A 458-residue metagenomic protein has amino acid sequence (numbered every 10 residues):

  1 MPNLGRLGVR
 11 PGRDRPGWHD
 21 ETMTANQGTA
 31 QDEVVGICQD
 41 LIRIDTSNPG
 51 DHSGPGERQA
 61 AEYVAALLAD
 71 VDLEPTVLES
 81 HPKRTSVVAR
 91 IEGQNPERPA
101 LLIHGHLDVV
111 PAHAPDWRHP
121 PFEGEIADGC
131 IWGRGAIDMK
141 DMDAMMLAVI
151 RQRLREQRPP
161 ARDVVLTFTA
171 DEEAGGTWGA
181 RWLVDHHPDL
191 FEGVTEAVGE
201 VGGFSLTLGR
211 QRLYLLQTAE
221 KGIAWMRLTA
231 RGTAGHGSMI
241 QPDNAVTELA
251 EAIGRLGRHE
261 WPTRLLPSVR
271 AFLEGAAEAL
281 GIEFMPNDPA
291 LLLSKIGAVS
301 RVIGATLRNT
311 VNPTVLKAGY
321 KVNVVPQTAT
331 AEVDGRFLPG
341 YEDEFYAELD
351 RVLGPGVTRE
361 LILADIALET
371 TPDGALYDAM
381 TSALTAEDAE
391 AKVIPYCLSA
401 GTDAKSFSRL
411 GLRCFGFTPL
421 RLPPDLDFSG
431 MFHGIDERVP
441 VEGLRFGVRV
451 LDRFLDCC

Functional and structural regions predicted by a protein language model:
R6-W18: Compositionally biased, low-complexity flexible segments
H19, T24-R134, R153-R162: Acidic/His- and Gly-rich active-site-bordering loop/insert found across diverse amide/peptide-bond hydrolases
T24-N26, G202-R212, L216-F446, D452 (+1 more regions): Metal-dependent amide/peptide-bond hydrolase catalytic core, centered on the "pita-bread" metallohydrolase fold
Q39-T46, A69, L73, R151-R155 (+5 more regions): Sec-exported extracytoplasmic/periplasmic mature domains
A127-D138, V393-I394, I435: Short pre-catalytic strand/loop immediately N-terminal to key active-site residues, enriched for Gly-Thr
C130-I131, I137-L215: Acidic/histidine-rich catalytic neighborhood of metal-dependent amide-processing enzymes
D141-Q152, E248-E251, F446-V450: Short amphipathic alpha-helical face segments that pack within enzyme cores and frequently flank/anchor catalytic
